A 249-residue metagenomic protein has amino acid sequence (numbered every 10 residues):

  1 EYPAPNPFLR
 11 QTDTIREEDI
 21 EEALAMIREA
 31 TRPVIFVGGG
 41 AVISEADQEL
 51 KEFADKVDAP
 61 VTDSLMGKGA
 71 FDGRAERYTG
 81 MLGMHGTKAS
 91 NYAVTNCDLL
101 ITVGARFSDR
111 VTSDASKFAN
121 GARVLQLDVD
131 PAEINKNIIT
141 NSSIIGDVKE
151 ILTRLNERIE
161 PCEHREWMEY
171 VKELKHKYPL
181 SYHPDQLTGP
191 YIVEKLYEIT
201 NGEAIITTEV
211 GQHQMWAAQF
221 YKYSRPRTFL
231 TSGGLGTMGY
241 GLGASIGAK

Functional and structural regions predicted by a protein language model:
E1-E29: Conformationally flexible catalytic loops at phosphate/diphosphate-handling active centers
E1-F8, A70-R74, Y170-L180, R225-T228: Gly-rich Lys/Arg/Thr-decorated short loops/hinges at beta-loop-alpha junctions or inter-strand turns that position
I20-P33, F53, V94-N96, K195-A204 (+1 more regions): Glycine-rich phosphate/diphosphate-binding loops that line cofactor/substrate pockets in enzymes
T31-S44, A54, P179: Glycine-rich phosphate/diphosphate-binding loops and the adjacent beta-loop-alpha structural elements that coordinate
G39-V42, G67-K68, A105-S108, G211-H213: Short glycine-rich anion-binding loops that position phosphate/pyrophosphate groups of nucleotides and phosphorylated
G67-Y170: Glycine-rich, acidic loop regions that bind phosphate or pyrophosphate groups
K172-K249: Active-site diphosphate/adenylate-binding microenvironment
